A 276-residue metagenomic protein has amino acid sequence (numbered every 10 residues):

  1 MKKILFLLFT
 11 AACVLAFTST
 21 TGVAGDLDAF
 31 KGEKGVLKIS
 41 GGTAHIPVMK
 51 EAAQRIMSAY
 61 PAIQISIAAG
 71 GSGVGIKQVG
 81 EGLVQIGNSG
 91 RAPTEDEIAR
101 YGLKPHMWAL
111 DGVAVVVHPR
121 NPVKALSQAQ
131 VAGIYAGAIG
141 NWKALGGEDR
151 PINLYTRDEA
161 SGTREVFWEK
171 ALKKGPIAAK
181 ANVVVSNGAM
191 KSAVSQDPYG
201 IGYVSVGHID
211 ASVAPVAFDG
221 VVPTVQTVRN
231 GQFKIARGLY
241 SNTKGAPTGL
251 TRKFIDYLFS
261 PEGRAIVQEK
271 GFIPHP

Functional and structural regions predicted by a protein language model:
M1-I4: Positively charged n-region of N-terminal signal peptides that target proteins for export
L7-T18: Bacterial N-terminal signal peptides
G22-P276: Exported/periplasmic ABC-transporter solute-binding proteins
